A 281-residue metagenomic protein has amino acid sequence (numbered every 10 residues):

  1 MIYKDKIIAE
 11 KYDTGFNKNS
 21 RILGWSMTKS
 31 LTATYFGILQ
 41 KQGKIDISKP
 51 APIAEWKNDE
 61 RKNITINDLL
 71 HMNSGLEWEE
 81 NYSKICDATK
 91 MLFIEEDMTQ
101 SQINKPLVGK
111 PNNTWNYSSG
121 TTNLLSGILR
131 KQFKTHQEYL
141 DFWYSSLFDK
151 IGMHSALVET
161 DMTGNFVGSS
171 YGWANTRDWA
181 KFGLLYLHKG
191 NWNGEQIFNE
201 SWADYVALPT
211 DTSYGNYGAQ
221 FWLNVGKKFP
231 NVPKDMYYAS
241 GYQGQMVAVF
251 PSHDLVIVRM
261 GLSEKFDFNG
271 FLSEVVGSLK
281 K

Functional and structural regions predicted by a protein language model:
M1-F16, V247-A248, D254-V258: A short, well-structured edge-of-sheet supersecondary motif
D5, I22-I47, L69, L125-L129 (+1 more regions): Active-site SXXK
K6-K11, I85-P111, Q137-A156: Short, charged, amphipathic alpha-helices and their helix-cap/turn boundaries
D13-Q42, S48-K57, K110-Y117, D254: Short active-site loop at a secondary-structure junction that contains or immediately precedes the catalytic residue(s)
A33, T121-L129, S170-N191, Q245-G261: Active-site-proximal alpha-helical segments within enzyme catalytic domains
K41-E77, N104-L107, K134-S170: Active-site helix/loop module of the DD-peptidase/beta-lactamase fold, centered on the serine-lysine SxxK catalytic
K57-C86, M91-N113, G120-N123, A174-R177: Conserved catalytic neighborhood of penicillin-recognizing serine enzymes
M153-T160, Y205-V256: Active-site Gly/Thr loop motif
